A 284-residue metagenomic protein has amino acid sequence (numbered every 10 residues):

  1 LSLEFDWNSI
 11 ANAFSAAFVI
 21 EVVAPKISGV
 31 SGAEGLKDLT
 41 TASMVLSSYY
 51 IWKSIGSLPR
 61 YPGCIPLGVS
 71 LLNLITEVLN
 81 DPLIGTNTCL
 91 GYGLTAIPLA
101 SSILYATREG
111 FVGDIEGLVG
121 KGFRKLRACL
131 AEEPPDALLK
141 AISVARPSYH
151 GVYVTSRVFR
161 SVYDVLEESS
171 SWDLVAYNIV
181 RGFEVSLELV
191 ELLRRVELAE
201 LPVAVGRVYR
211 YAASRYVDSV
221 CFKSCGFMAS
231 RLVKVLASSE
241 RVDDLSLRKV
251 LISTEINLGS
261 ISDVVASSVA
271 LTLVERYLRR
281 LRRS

Functional and structural regions predicted by a protein language model:
L1-L72, I103-E255, E275-S284: Phosphate-rich cofactor/ligand-interacting catalytic cores and adjacent structured alpha/beta frameworks
C64-T86: Active-site cofactor/substrate anionic-group-binding motifs, chiefly glycine- and Lys/Arg-rich phosphate-binding loops
E77, T95-S102, V208-Y211, V269 (+1 more regions): Alpha-helical scaffold segments in soluble metabolic enzymes
D81-T86, L90, I103-G110: Amphipathic alpha-helical interaction segments
I84-P98, T254-A270: Conserved phosphate/anionic-ligand binding catalytic regions in large, soluble enzymes, centered on
